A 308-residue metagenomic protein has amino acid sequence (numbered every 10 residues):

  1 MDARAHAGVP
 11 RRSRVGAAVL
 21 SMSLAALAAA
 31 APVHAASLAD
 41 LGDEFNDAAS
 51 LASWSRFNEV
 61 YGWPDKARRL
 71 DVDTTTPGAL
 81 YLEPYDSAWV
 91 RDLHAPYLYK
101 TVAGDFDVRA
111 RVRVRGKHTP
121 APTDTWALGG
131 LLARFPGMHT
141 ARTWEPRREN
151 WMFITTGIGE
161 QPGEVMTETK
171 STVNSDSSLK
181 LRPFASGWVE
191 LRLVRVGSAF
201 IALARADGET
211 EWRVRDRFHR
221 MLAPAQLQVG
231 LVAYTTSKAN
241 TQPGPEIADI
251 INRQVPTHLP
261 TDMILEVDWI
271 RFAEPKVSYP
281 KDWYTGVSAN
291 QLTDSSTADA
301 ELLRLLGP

Functional and structural regions predicted by a protein language model:
M1-R12: N-terminal secretory signal peptides that target proteins for export/translocation
A18-A28: Bacterial N-terminal signal peptides
A31-A35: Sec/Tat signal peptide C-region and signal peptidase I cleavage site
A36-P308: Extracellular glycan-recognition regions
